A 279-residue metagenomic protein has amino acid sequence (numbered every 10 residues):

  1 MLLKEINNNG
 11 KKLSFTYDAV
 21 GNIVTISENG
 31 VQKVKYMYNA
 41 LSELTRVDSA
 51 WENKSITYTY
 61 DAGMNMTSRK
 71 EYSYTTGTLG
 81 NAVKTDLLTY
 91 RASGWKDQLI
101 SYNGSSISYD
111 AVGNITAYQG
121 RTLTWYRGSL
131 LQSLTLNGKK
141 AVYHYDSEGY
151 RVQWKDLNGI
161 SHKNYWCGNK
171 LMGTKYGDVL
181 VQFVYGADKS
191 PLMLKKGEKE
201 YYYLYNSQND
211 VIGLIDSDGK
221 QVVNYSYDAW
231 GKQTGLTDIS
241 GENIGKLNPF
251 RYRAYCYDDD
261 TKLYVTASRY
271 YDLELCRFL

Functional and structural regions predicted by a protein language model:
M1-N8, K12-E28, K33-M37, E43-S49 (+13 more regions): Beta-strand elements of repeat-based all-beta scaffolds
K4, Y36, H162, V223-Y225 (+1 more regions): Extracytoplasmic/periplasmic beta-strand context in beta-sandwich domains, especially the cupredoxin/COX2 CuA-binding
F15, L88-R91, G197-A267, L273-L275 (+1 more regions): A motif-centric feature for acidic-aromatic and gly/ser/thr-rich catalytic loops and repeats
G104, L180, V265-T266: A conserved catalytic-core signature of glycosyltransferases
G159: GGW-centered surface loops in extracellular recognition modules
